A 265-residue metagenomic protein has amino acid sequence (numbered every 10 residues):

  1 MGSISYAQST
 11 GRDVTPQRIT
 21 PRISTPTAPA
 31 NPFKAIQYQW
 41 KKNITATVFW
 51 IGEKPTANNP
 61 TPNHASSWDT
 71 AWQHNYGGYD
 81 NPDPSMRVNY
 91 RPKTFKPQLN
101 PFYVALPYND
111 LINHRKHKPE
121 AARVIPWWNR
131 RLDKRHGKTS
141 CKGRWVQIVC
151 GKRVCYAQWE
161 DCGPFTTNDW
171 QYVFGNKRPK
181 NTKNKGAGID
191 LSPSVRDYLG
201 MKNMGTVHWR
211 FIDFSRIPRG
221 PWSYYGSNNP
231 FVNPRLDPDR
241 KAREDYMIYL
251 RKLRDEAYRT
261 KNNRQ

Functional and structural regions predicted by a protein language model:
M1-S3: Bacterial N-terminal signal peptides
Y6-Q265: Secreted/periplasmic proteins
